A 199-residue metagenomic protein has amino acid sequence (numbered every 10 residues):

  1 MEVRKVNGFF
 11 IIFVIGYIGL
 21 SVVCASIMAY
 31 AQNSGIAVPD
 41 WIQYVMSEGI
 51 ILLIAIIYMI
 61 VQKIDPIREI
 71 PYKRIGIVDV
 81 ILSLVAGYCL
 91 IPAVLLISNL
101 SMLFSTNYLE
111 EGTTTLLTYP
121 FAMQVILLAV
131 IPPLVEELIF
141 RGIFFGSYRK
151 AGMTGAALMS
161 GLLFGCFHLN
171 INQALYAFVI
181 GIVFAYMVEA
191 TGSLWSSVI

Functional and structural regions predicted by a protein language model:
M1-R68: N-terminal, membrane-interfacial amphipathic/helix-forming hydrophobic leader that caps and precedes the first
V22-S26, Q173-I199: Functionally important transmembrane alpha-helices
S26, I56, G161-C166, I182-Y186: Alpha-helical transmembrane segments of multipass membrane proteins
Q32, V38-P39, I67-L138, G146: Juxtamembrane helix-loop-helix connectors linking adjacent transmembrane helices in multi-pass membrane enzymes
S34-I50, M123-Q124, G152-A156, S160 (+1 more regions): Membrane-interface starts of transmembrane alpha-helices
V45, G49, V80, L84 (+7 more regions): Residue-level signature of the transmembrane alpha-helical core of multi-pass small-molecule transporters
V135-M159, Y186-S193: Membrane-interface helix/loop boundary segments of multi-pass membrane proteins
C166-N172: Membrane-interface helix caps and helix-loop-helix hairpins in membrane proteins
